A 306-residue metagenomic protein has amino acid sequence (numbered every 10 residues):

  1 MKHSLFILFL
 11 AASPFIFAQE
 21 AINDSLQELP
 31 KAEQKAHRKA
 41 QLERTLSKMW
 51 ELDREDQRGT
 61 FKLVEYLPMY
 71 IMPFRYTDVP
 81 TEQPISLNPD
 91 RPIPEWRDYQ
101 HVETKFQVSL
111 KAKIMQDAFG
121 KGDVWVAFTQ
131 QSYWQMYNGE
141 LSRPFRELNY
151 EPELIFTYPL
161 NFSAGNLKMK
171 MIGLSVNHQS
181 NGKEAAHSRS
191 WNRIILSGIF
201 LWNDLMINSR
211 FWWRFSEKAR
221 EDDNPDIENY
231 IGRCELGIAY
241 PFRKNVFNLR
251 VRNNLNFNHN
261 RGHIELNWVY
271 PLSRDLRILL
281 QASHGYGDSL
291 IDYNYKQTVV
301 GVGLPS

Functional and structural regions predicted by a protein language model:
M1-S4: Positively charged n-region of N-terminal signal peptides that target proteins for export
F6-A12: Hydrophobic alpha-helical targeting segments used for export or membrane insertion
E20-A21, P30-N138, P144, N149-P152: Outer-membrane beta-barrel initiation region
T81-I93, Q100-H101, M115-Y240, V251 (+2 more regions): Outer-membrane pore/translocation modules
E235-L236, Y240-Q281, Y286-S289: Long, repeat-rich segments with strong aromatic
L280, Y295-S306: Outer-membrane beta-barrel "beta-signal"
